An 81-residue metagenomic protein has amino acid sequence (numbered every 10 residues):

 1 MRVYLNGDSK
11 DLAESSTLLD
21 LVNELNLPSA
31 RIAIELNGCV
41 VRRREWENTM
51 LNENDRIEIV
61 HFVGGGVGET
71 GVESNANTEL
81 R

Functional and structural regions predicted by a protein language model:
Y4, D11-W46, M50, V60-F62: Compact, glycine-rich, soluble single-domain proteins
S9, L36, S74-T78: Generic cytosolic/nucleocytoplasmic N-terminal low-complexity/intrinsically disordered segments
K10, N52, V67-G68: A generic structural signal for solvent-exposed, polar alpha-helical segments
E47-M50, N75-L80: Detector for the mature cores of small, proteolytically processed and post-translationally modified peptide effectors
N54-I57: Loop/turn positions that initiate beta-strands
G64-T78: Short, Lys/Arg- and Gly-enriched loop/turn segments at beta-strand edges
